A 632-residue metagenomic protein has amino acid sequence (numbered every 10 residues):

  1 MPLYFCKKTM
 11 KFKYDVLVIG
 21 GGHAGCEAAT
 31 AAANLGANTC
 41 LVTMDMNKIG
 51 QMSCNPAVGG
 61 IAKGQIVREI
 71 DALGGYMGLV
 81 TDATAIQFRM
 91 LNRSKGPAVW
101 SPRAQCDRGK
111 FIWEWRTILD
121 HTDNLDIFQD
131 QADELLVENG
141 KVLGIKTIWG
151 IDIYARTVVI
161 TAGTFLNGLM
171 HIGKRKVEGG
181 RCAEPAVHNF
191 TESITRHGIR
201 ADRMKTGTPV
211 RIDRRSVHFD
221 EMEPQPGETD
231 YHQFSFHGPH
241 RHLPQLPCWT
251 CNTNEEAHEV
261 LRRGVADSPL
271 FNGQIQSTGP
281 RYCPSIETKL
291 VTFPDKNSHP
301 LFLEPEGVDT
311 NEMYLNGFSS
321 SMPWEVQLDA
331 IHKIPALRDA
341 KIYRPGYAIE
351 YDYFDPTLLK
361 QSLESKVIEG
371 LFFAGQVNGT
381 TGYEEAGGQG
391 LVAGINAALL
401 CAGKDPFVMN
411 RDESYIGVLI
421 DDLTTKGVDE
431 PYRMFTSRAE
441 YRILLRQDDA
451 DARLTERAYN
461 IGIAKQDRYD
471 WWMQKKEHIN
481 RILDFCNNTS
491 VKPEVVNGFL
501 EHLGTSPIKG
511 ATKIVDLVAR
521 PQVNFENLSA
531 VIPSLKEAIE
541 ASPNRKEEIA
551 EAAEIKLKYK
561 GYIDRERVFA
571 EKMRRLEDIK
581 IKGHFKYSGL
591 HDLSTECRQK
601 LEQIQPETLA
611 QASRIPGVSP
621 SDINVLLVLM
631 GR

Functional and structural regions predicted by a protein language model:
K11-A24: Beta1/beta-strand and adjacent pyrophosphate-binding region of the FAD-binding site in flavoprotein oxidoreductases
K13, T30-E134, W149, T161-R181 (+3 more regions): Conserved N-terminal/central alpha/beta ligand/cofactor-binding core
I19, D152-G163: Short hydrophobic core segments
N47, K63, E192-L328, T425-I508 (+1 more regions): An anion/pyrophosphate-binding glycine-rich loop and adjacent beta-alpha core in soluble alpha-beta enzymes
L136-I151: Conserved beta-strand-loop-beta-strand element in the redox core of flavoprotein oxidoreductases
Y314-T380, V408-D421, K546-K600, Q605: A glycine-rich dinucleotide-binding beta-alpha-beta segment and adjacent secondary-structure elements that constitute
A386-F407: Internal hydrophobic alpha-helix adjacent to the cofactor/substrate pocket in enzyme cavities
R438, L444, T455-N624, V628-R632: Extended, charge-enriched "interface" segments that sit outside catalytic cores
